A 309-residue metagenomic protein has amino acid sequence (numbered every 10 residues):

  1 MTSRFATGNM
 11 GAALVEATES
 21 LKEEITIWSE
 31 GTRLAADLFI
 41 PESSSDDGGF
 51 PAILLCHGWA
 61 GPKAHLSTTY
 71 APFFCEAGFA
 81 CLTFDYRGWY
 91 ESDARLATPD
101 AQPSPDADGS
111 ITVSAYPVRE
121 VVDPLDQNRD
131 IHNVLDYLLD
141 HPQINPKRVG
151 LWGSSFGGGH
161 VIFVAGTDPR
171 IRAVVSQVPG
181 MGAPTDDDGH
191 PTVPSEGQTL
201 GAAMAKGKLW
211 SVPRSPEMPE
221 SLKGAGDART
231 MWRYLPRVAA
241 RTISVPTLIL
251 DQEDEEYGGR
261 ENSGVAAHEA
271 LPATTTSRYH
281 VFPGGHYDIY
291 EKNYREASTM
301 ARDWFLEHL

Functional and structural regions predicted by a protein language model:
S3-G48: N-terminal cap/lid segment of alpha/beta-hydrolase-fold proteins
G48-G58: Short beta-strand element of the alpha/beta-hydrolase
A60-P72, Y86, E261-S263: The serine-hydrolase catalytic nucleophile loop
F73-R95, D100-I111: Conserved alpha/beta-hydrolase
Q102-P142: Alpha/beta-hydrolase active-site loop
D126-A203: Primarily recognizes the serine-hydrolase "nucleophile elbow" in alpha/beta-hydrolase and SGNH/GDSL folds
K208-G284: Serine-hydrolase catalytic core
G284-R295: Catalytic histidine-centered segment of alpha/beta-hydrolase-like enzymes
